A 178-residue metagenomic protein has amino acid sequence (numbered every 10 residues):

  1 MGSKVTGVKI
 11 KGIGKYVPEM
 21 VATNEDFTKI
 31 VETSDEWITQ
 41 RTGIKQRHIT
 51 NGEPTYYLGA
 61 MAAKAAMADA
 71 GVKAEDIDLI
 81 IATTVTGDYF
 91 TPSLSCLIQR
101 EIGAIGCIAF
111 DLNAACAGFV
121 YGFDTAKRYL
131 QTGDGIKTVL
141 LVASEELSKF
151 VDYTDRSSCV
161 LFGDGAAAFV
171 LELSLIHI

Functional and structural regions predicted by a protein language model:
M1-D78, I102, L173: Conserved "HGTGT" condensation-loop signature of ketosynthase/thiolase-family condensing enzymes that catalyze
K11, T83, N113, V139-E145 (+2 more regions): Short beta-strand segments
V21-A22, T91-S93, V151-R156: Short acidic, glycine/serine/threonine-rich loops at helix termini
W37-R41, K45-Y57, V85-V139: Conserved catalytic cysteine-centered active-site region of acyl-thioester-dependent Claisen-condensing enzymes
L79-V85: Short glycine-rich or small-residue beta-strand-to-loop segments that form or flank ligand, phosphate, metal/Fe-S
F119-F123, G163-A168: Active-site PLP attachment segment
Q131-A166: Flexible, glycine-rich active-site loops centered on histidine and acidic residues that chelate a metal or position
I176-I178: Conserved small/polar residues in nucleotide/adenosyl-binding loops
